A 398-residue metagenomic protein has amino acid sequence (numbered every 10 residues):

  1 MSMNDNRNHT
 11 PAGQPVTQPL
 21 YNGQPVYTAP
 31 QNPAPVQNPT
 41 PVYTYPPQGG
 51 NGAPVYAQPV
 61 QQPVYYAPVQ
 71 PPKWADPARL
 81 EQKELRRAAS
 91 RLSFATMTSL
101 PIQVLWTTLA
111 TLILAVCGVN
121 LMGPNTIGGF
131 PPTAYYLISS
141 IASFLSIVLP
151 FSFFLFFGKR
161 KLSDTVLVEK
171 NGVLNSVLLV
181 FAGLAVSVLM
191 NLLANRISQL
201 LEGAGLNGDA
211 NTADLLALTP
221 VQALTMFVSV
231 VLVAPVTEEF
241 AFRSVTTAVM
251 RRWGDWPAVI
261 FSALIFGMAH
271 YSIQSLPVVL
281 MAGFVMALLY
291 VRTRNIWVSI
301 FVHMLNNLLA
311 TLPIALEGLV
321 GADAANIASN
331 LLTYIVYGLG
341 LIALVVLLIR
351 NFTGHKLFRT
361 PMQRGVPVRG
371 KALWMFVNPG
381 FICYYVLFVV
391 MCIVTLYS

Functional and structural regions predicted by a protein language model:
S2-L167, A310-S398: N-terminal, membrane-interfacial amphipathic/helix-forming hydrophobic leader that caps and precedes the first
S93-M97, L137, S176-F181, L224 (+4 more regions): Hydrophobic alpha-helical transmembrane segments
Q103-L105, L184, V188, A263-Y271 (+2 more regions): Aromatic-anchored segments of alpha-helical transmembrane domains
V119, P124, G128-Y136, S163-T237 (+1 more regions): Juxtamembrane helix-loop-helix connectors linking adjacent transmembrane helices in multi-pass membrane enzymes
S163, R243-T247, M286-A287: Interfacial helix-capping/hinge residues at the ends of transmembrane alpha-helices
V180-F181, F227-L232, V236, I260 (+5 more regions): Residue-level signature of the transmembrane alpha-helical core of multi-pass small-molecule transporters
N211-L276: Function-critical hydrophobic alpha-helical transmembrane segments in multi-pass membrane proteins
A269-H270, Q274-D323: Hydrophobic alpha-helical segments
